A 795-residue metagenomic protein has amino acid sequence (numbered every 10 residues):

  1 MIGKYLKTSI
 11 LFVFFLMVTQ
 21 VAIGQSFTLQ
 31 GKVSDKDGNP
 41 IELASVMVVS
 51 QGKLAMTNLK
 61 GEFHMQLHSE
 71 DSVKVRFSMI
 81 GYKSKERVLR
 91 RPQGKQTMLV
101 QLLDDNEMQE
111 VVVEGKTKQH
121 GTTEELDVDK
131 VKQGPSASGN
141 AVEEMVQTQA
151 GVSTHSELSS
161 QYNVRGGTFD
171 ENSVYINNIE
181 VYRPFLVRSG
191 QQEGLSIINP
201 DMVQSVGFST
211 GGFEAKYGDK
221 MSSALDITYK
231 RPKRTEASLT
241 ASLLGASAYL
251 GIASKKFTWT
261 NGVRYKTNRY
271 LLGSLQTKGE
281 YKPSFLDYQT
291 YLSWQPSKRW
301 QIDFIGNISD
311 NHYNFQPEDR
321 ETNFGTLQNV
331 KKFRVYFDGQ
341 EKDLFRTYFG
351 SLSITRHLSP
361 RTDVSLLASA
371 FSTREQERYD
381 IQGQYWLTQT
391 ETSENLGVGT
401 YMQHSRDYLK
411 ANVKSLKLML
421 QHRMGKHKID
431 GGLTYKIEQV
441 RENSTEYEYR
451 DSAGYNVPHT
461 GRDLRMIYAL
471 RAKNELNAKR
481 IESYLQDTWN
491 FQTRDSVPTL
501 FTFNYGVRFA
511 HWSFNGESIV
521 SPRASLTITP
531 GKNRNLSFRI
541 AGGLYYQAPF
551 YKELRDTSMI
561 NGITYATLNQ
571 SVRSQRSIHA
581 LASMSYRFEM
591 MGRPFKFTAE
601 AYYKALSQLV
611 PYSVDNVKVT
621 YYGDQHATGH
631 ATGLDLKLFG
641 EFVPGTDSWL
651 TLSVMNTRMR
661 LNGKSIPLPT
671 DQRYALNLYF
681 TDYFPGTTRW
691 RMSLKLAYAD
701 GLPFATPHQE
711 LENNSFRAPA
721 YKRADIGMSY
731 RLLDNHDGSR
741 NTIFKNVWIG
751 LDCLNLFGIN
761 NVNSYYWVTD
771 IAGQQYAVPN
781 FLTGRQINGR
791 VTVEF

Functional and structural regions predicted by a protein language model:
S34-K36, A44-V49, R76-K83, P92-P135 (+4 more regions): Short, acidic, small-residue-rich periplasmic hinge/interaction motif at the N-terminus of Gram-negative outer-membrane
H64-Q66, Q133, E180-F208: Short acidic/polar hinge/loop motifs at secondary-structure boundaries that mediate gating or recognition
M98-V100, S196-E236: A beta-strand signature from Gram-negative outer-membrane beta-barrel systems, especially the internal plug domain
E143-R183: Extracytoplasmic beta-strand/coil segments of soluble accessory domains associated with Gram-negative outer-membrane
Q295-N311, Q340-N515, T598-A601, W649: Face-selective signature of the C-terminal outer-membrane beta-barrel domain
S365-S369, S571-D624, H630, I749-L754 (+1 more regions): Membrane-embedded beta-barrel scaffold of Gram-negative outer-membrane proteins
T493-V497, Y602-A605, D624-A705: Gram-negative outer-membrane beta-barrel transporters
G645, Y698-A705, Y730-F795: C-terminal beta-signal and adjacent terminal beta-strands/loops of Gram-negative outer-membrane beta-barrel proteins
